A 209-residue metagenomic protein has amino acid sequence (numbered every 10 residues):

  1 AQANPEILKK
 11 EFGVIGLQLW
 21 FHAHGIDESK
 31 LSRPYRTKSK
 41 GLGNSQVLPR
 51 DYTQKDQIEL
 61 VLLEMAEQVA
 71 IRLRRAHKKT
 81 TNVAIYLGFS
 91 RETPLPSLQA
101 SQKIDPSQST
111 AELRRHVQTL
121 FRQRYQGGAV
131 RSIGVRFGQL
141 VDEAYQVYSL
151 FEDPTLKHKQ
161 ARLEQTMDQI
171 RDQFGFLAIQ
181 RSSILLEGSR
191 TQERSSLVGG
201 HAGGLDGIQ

Functional and structural regions predicted by a protein language model:
A1-G128: DNA-contacting surface of Y-family translesion DNA polymerases
K103-Q209: Acidic, metal-coordinating catalytic segment for phosphate/diphosphate chemistry, firing primarily on the Nudix
